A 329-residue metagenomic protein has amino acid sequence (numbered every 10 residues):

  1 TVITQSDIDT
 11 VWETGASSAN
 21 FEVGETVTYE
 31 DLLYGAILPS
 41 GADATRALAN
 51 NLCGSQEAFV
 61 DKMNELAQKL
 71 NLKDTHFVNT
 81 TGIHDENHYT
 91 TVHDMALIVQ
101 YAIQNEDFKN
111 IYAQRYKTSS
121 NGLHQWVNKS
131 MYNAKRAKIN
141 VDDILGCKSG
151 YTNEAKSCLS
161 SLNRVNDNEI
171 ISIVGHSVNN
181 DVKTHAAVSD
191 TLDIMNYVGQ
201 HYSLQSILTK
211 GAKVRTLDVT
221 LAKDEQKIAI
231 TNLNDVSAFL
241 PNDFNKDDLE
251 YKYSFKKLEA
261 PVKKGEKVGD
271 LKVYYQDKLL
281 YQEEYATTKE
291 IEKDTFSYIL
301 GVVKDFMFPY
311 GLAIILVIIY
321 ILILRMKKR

Functional and structural regions predicted by a protein language model:
T1-H93, Q100-N105: Active-site-adjacent loops and short helices of periplasmic peptidoglycan-processing enzymes
G54, K328-R329: Perimembrane helix-loop junctions in membrane proteins
L72-K73, E86-Y89, H93-D94, V99-K328: Domain-terminus/edge residues, biased toward the C-terminal soluble/receptor-binding domains of extracytoplasmic
